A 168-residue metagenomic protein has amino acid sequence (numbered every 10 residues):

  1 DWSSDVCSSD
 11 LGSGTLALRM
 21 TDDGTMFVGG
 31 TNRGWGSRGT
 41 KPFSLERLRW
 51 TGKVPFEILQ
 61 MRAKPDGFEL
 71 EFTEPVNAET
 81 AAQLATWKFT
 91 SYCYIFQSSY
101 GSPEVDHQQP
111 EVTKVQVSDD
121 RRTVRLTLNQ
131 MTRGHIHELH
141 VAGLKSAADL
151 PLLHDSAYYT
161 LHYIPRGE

Functional and structural regions predicted by a protein language model:
D1-S8: Short, small-residue-biased leader/transition segments that mark boundaries at the very start of proteins
G12-G14, K41: Beta-rich catalytic cores
M20-D23: Residue-level detector of Asp-centered blade-edge/turn motifs that repeat once per structural unit in beta-propeller
T25-G29: Conserved beta-propeller blade signature
S44-E46: A short loop-to-beta-strand structural motif that recurs across blades of beta-propeller domains
G52-Q60, N77, I95, T132 (+1 more regions): Acidic, Ser/Thr/Gly/Pro-rich low-complexity segments and short DxT(G/T)-type signature motifs
E71-K114, L139-S146, D155-Y159: Short, surface-exposed alpha-helix to beta-strand junction/turn motifs within ectodomains of secreted and cell-envelope
